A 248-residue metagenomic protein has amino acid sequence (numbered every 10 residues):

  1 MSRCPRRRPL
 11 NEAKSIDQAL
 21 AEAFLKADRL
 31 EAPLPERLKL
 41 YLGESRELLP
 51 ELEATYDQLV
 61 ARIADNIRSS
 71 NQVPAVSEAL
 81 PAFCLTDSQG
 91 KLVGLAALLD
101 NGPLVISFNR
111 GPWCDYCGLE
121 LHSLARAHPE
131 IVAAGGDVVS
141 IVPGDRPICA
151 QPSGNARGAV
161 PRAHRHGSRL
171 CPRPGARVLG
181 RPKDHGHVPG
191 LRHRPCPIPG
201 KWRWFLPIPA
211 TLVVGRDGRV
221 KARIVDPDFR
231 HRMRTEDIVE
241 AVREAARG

Functional and structural regions predicted by a protein language model:
M1-N101, R203-G248: Non-globular targeting/processing and membrane-anchoring segments
R3-R6, I148-P152, A159, L179-R181: Short, compositionally biased segments
L95-L124: Short active-site neighborhood of thiol/selenol oxidoreductases, capturing the structured segment around
C114, R146-P147, R232: Loop/helix-junction capping segments adjacent to catalytic residues or to phosphate/diphosphate-binding pockets
E120-R173: Structural microenvironment flanking redox-active thiols in thiol-disulfide oxidoreductases
R165-H231: Thiol/selenol-based redox catalytic cores and closely related redox-interacting motifs
